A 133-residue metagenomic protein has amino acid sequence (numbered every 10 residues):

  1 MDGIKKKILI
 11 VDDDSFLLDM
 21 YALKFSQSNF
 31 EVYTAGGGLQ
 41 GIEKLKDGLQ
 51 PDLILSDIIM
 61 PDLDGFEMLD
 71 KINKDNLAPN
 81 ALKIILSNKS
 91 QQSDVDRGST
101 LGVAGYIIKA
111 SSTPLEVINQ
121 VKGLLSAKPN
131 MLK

Functional and structural regions predicted by a protein language model:
M1-K7, P114-K133: Non-catalytic signal-transmission and effector/linker regions of two-component phosphorelay proteins
D19-S26: Charged docking surfaces used in two-component/phosphorelay signaling
T34-E43, G65: Helix N-cap/capping motif at the beta->alpha junctions
E43, F66-P79: Short amphipathic alpha-helix used as the core "switch/output" element in two-component signaling
L49-L55: Active-site beta3 strand of CheY-like receiver
D57, S87: Active-site residues of response regulator receiver
M60: Receiver (REC) domain active-site loop signature in two-component systems and cognate sites in sensor histidine kinases
